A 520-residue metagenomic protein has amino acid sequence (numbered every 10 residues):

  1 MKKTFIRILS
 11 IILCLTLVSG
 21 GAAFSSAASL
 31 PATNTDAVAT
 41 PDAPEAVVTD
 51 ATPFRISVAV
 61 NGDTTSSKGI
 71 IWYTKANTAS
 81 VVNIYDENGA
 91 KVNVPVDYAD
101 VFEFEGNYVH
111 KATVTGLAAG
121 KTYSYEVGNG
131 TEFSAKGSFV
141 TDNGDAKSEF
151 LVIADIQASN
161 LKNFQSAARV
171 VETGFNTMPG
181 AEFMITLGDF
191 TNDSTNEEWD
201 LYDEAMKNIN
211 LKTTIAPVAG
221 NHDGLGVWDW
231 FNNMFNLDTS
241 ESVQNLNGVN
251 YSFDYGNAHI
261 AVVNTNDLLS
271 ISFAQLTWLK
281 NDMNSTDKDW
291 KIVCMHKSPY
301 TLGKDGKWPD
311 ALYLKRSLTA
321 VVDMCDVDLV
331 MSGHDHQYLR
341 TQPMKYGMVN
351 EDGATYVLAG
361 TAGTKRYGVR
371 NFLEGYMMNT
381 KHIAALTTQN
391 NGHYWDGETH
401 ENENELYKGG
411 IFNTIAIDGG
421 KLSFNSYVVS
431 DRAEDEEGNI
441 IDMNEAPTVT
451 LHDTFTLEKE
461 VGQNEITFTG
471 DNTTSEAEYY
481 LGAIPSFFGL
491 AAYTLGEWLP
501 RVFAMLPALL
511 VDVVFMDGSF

Functional and structural regions predicted by a protein language model:
T4-S25: Sec-dependent N-terminal signal peptides of Gram-positive bacterial secreted proteins and lipoproteins
G21, G188, A219, M295-K297: A cross-domain feature marking catalytic cores of carbohydrate-active enzymes and several ubiquitous metabolic/repair
L30-V81, E87, K91, G106-V109 (+8 more regions): Metal-dependent phosphoesterase/phosphodiesterase active-site architecture
D42-V218, G224-V249, T277-N281, P309-M324 (+1 more regions): Divalent metal-dependent phosphoesterase catalytic cores across multiple superfamilies
T115-A119, G220, V357, I415-D418: Conserved beta strand-loop-helix elements of the APE1-like EEP
I156, N221, N266, K297: Residue-level signal for short, function-critical loop segments
G180, K212, D287-K288, S332: Active-site acidic short loop of glycosyltransferases
M184, I215, D289-M295: Generic beta-sheet signal
